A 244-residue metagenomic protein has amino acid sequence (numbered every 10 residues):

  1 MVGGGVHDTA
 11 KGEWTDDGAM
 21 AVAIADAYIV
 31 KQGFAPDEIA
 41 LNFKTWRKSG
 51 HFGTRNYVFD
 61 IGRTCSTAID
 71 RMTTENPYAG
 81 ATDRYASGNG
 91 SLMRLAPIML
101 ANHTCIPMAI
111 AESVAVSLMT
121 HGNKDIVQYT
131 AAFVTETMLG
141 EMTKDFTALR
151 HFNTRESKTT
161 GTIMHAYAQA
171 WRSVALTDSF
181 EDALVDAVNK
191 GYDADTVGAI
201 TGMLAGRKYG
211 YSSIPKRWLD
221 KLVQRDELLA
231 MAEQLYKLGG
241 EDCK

Functional and structural regions predicted by a protein language model:
M1-K244: Structured, active/binding-site neighborhoods that engage oxygen-rich ligands
